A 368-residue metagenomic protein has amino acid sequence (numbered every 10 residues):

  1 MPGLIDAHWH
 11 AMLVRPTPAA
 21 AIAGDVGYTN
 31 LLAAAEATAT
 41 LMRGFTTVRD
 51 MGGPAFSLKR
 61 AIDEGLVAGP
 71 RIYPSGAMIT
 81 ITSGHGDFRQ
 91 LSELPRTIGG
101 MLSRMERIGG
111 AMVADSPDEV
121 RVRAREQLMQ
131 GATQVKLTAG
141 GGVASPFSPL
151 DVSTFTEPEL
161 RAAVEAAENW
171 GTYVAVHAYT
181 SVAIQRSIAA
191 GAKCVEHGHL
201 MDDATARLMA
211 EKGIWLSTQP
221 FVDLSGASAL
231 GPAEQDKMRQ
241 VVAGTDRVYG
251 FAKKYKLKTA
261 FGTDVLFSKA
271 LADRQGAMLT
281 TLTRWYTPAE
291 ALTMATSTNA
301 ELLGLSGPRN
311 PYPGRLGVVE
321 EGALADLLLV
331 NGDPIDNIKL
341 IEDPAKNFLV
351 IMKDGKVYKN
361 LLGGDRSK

Functional and structural regions predicted by a protein language model:
M1-E64, T82-L91, P158, A190: Metal-associated gating/positioning segment near the N- to mid-region
I5-H8, G44, V48, I72 (+12 more regions): Divalent metal-coordination and catalytic microenvironments
A34, L41-M42, L128, I188 (+2 more regions): Non-catalytic positions within long, well-ordered alpha-helices that form the structural scaffold/packing of enzyme
P54, D63-R186: Histidine/acidic-residue-rich, glycine-tolerant segments that coordinate divalent metal ions
L58-L66, V120-T133, M201-W215, Y249-F251: Short amphipathic alpha-helices and their capping/turn segments at secondary-structure boundaries
S75, T82, L137-R247, K254 (+3 more regions): Active-site core of metal-dependent hydrolases
N169, Y173, A243-P334: His/Asp/Glu-enriched, well-ordered alpha-helical/loop segment that forms or immediately abuts the divalent-metal
R309-N310, R315-S367: C-terminal cap of metal-dependent C-N hydrolases
